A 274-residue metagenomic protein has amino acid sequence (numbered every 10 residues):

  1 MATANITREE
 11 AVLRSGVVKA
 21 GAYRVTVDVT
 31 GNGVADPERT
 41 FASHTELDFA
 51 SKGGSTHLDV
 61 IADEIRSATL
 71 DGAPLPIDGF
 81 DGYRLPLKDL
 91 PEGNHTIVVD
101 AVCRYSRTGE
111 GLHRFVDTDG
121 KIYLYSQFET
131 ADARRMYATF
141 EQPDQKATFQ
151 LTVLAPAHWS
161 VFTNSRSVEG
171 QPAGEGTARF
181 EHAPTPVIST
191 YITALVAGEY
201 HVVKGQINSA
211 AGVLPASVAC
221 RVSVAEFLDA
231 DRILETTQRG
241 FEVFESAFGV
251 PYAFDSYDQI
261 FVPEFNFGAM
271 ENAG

Functional and structural regions predicted by a protein language model:
M1-A42, T118-Y123, P143: N-terminal, polar/Ser/Thr-rich
I6, S55-P74, L154, H158: Solvent-exposed beta-hairpin/edge-strand motifs
V27-G33, L47-G53, C103-Y105, A155-A157: Beta-strand elements of well-folded, non-transmembrane domains
N32-G33, L47, G72-L75, L85-D89 (+2 more regions): Beta-strand-rich interaction surfaces with strong enrichment in secreted/lumenal proteins
E38-A62: Ligand-binding face of N-terminal immunoglobulin V-set domains in extracellular IgSF glycoproteins
S43, A131, T139-G274: Hydrophobic helix-coil surface modules that form long, contiguous segments used for peptide/substrate interaction
I61-T118, G174-E175: A surface-exposed beta-strand-loop module
L90-W159: Surface-exposed, acidic/Ser/Thr-rich flexible loop segments
